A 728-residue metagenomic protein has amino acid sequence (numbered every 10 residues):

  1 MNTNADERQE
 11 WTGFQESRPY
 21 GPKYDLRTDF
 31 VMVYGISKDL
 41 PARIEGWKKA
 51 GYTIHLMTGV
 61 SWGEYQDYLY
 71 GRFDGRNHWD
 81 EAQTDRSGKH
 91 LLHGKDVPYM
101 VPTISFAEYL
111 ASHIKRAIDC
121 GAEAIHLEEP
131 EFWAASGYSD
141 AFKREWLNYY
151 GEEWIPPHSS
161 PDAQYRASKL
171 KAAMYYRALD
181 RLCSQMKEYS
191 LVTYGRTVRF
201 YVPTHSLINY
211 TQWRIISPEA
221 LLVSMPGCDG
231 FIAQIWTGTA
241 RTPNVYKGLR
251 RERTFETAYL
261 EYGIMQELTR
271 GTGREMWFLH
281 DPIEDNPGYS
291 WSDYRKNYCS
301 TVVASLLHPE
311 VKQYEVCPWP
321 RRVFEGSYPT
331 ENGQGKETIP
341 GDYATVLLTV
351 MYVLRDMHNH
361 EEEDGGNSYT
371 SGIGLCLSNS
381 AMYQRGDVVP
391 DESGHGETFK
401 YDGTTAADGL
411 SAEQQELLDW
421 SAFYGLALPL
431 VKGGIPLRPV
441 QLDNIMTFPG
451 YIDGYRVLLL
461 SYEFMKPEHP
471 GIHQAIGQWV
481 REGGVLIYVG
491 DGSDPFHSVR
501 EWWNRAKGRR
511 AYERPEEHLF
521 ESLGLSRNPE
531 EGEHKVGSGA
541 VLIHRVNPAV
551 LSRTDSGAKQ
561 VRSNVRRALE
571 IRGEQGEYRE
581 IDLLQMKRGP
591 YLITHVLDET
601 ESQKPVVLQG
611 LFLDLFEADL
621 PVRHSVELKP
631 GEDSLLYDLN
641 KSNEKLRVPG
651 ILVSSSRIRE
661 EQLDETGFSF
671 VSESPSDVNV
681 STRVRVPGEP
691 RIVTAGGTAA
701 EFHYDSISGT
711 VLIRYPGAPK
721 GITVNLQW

Functional and structural regions predicted by a protein language model:
N4-G46, R116-A124, P226-F231, T301-Q313 (+1 more regions): Catalytic domains of carbohydrate-active enzymes, especially glycoside hydrolases
D6-E16, H55-G59, H126-E129, Y165-I215 (+4 more regions): Aromatic-lined carbohydrate-recognition surfaces of secreted/lumenal glycan-active proteins
W11-Y24, D29-R43, S61-Y65, W133-A134 (+7 more regions): Acidic-and-aromatic substrate-binding clefts and catalytic sites of carbohydrate-active enzymes
G35-H93, A124-A134, S190-V202: Glycine-rich, aromatic-flanked loop segments that form ligand/cofactor-binding clefts across common enzyme folds
L56, V60-C120, W154-A172, D180-S184: Active-site-adjacent "subsite" loops/lids of carbohydrate-active enzymes
W62-L92, E128-S159, V389-T398, W502-K507: Aromatic- and acidic-residue-enriched segments that line the glycan-binding/catalytic groove of carbohydrate-active
S190, T197-Y424, P529-G532, I543-V546 (+3 more regions): Hydrophobic targeting/anchoring helices
Y462, K466-E665, V671-S672, T682-R683: A conserved amphipathic helix/loop scaffold that creates a polar/acidic microenvironment used either to coordinate
